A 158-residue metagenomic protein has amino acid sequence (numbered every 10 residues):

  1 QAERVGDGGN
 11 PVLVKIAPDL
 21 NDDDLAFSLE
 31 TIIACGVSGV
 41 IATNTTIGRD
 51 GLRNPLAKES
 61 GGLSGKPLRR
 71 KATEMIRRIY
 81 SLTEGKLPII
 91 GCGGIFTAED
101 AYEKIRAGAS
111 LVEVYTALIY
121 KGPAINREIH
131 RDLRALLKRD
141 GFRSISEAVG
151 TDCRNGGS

Functional and structural regions predicted by a protein language model:
Q1-C35, T46-L52, A57: Active-site entrance/lid segments in N-terminal catalytic domains of soluble metabolic enzymes
Q1-V12, S60-L87, I129-I145: Alpha-helix-loop-beta-strand connector modules within alpha/beta enzyme cores
V12-I16, V40-A42, P88-G93, V112-V114 (+1 more regions): Hydrophobic faces of well-ordered beta-strands that scaffold small-molecule active sites in alpha/beta enzyme cores
L20-A34, Y80-G85, I95-V112: Catalytic cores of alpha/beta
D24, S28, G36, K71-M75 (+3 more regions): General structural feature for long, well-ordered alpha-helical segments within catalytic domains of soluble enzymes
T31-G85, K121: Glycine/Thr-rich beta-alpha phosphate-binding loop at enzyme active sites
G39-R49, I95, A101-E128: Glycine-rich phosphate-binding active-site loops on the catalytic face of alpha/beta enzymes
I105-R106, V112, Y120-D140, A148-S158: C-terminal extensions of enzymes
